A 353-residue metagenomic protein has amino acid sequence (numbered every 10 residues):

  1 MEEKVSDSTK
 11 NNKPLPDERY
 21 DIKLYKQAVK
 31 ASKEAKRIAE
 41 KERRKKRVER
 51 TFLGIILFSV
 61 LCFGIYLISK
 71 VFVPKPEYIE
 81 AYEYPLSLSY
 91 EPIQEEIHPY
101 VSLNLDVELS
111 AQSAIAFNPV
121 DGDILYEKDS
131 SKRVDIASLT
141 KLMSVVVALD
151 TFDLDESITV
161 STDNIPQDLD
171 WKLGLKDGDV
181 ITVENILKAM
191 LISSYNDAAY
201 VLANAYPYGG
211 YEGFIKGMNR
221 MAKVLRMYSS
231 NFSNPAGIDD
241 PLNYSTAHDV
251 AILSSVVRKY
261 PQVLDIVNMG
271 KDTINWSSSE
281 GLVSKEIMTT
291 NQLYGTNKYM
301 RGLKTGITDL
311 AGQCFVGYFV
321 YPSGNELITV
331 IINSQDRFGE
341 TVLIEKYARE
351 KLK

Functional and structural regions predicted by a protein language model:
E2, I68, M227-Y228, P241-K353: Domain-terminus/edge residues, biased toward the C-terminal soluble/receptor-binding domains of extracytoplasmic
E2-K4, K13-L15, R19-A28, E49-F52 (+3 more regions): Active-site-adjacent loops and short helices of periplasmic peptidoglycan-processing enzymes
S8, S32, K41-E42: Contiguous alpha-helical segments
A28-R37: Juxtamembrane amphipathic/hinge helix adjacent to a transmembrane helix
K36-F58: N-terminal Sec-pathway targeting helices
R44-V48, Y211, R337, T341: Generic alpha-helical secondary structure
S59-K70: Hydrophobic alpha-helical membrane-insertion segments, chiefly the h-region of N-terminal signal peptides
